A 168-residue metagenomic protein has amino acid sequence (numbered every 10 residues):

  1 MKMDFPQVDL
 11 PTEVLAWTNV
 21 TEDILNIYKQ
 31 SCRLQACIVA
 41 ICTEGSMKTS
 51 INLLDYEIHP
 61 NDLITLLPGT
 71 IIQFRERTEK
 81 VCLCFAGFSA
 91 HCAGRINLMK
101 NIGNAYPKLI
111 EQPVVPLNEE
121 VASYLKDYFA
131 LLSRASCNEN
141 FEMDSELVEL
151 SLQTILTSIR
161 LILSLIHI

Functional and structural regions predicted by a protein language model:
M1-H59: Generic protein-terminus/edge-of-domain signal
K2-P11, R75-N138: A hydrophobic/aromatic-rich effector-binding and dimerization subdomain of bacterial HTH-type transcriptional regulators
I38-I41, Y124-L131, S151, I155-S158: Amphipathic, well-ordered alpha-helical segments in soluble domains
T49-S50, I72-R77: Short beta-strand His + acidic residue motifs that chelate non-heme Fe in jelly-roll/DSBH and cupin folds
I64, P68-F74, A93: Histidine-centered metal-chelating micro-motifs
E120, C137-S151: All-alpha amphipathic helical-bundle segments outside canonical DNA-binding/catalytic cores that form hydrophobic
S136, I159-L163: Hydrophobic recognition helices of helix-based DNA-binding modules
I166-I168: Conserved small/polar residues in nucleotide/adenosyl-binding loops
